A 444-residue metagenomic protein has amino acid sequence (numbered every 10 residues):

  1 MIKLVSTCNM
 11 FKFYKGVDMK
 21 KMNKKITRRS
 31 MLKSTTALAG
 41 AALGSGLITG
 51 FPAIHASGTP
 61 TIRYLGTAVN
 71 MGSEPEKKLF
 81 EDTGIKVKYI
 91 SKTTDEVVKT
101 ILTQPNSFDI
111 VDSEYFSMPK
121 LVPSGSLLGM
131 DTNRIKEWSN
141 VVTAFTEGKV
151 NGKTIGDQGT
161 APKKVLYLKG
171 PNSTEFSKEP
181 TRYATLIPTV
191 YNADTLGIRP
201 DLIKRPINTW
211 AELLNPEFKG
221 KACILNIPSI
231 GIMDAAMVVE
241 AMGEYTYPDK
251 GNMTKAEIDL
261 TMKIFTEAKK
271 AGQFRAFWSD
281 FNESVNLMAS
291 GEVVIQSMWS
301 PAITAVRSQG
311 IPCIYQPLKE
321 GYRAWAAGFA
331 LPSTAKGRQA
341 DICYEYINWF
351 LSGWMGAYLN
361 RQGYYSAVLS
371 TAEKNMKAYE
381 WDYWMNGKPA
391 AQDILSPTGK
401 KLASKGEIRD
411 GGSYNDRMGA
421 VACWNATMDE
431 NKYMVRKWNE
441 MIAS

Functional and structural regions predicted by a protein language model:
M1-S30, A37, A41-S45, A53: N-terminal secretory signal peptides
P52-A56, L331-D410: Mature extracytoplasmic/periplasmic domains
S57-S124: Early extracytoplasmic/lumenal segment of secretory-pathway proteins
G58-T61, D82-S91, P105-D109, Y247-F277 (+1 more regions): A local structural motif
S73, V122-E283: Extracytoplasmic ligand-binding site segments that recognize negatively charged/polar headgroups
Q104-D112, S126-L128, F218-G220, S290-I295: Alpha-to-beta junction loops
Q273-K336, E373-M376: Extracytoplasmic/periplasmic substrate-binding proteins
T398-S444: Conserved C-terminal helix/tail region of periplasmic/extracytoplasmic solute-binding proteins
